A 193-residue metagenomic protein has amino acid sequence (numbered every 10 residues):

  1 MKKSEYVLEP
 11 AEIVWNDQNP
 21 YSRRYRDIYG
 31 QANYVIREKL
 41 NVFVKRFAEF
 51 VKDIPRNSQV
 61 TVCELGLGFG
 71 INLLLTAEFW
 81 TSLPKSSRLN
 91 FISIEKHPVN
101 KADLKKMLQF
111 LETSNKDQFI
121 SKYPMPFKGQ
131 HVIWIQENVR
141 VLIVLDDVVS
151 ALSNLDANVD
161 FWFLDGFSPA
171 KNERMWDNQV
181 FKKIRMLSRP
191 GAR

Functional and structural regions predicted by a protein language model:
M1-T61, A77-T113: Rossmann-like AdoMet
V51-P55, S150-A157: Short amphipathic alpha-helix with an adjacent loop that forms part of the alpha/beta core around
F69-L74: Glycine-rich SAM-binding Motif I of class I
S86-L89, L187-A192: A short helix->loop->beta-strand "cap" motif at the edges of active sites that frequently abuts
D103-L155: S-adenosyl-L-methionine
V141-I143, A157-G166: Short SAM/SAH-binding signature in class I
F161-F163, P190-R193: Conserved beta-strand signature within the Rossmann-like core of class I S-adenosyl-L-methionine
R174-P190: A short glycine-rich, Lys/Arg-flanked "PGG" loop and its adjoining helix->strand segment in the class I
